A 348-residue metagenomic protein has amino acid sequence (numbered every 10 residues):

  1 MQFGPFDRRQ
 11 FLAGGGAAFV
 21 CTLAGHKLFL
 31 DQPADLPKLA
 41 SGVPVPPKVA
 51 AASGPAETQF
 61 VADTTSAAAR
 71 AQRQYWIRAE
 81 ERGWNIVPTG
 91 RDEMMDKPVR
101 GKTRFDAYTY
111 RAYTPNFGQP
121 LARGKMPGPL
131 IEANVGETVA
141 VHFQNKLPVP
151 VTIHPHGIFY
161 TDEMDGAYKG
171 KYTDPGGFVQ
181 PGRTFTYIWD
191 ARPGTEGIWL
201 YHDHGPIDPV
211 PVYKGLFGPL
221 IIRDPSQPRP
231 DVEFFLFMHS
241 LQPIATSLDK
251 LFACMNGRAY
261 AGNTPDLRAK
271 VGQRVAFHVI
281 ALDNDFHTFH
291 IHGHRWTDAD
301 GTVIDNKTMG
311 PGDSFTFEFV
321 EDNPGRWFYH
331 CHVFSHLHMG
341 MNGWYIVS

Functional and structural regions predicted by a protein language model:
F3-P5, Q10-G16, C21-V151, F159-T161 (+4 more regions): N-terminal, post-signal-peptide metal-ligating segments of extracellular/periplasmic oxidoreductases, dominated by
W76-R78, A140, T152-H154, H202 (+2 more regions): Soluble periplasmic/extracytoplasmic beta-strand elements of cell-envelope proteins
E80-R82, K146, I158, P206 (+5 more regions): Solvent-exposed coil/turn segments that connect beta secondary-structure elements in extracytoplasmic/periplasmic
W84-N85, I244, D285-H287, T297-A299 (+2 more regions): Flexible loop/turn segments at secondary-structure boundaries
Q144, H154-H156, H278-L282, H287-H294 (+2 more regions): A structural feature that tracks compact, well-ordered secondary-structure segments with a strong bias toward
P148-V151, I158-D162, K169-R229, K307-S348: Extracellular/periplasmic metallocenter environments
I198, Q227-P228, F234, H239-L248 (+1 more regions): Conserved, well-structured core segments that form or line functional sites
D298-K307: Intrinsic, low-complexity N-terminal interaction/targeting segments
